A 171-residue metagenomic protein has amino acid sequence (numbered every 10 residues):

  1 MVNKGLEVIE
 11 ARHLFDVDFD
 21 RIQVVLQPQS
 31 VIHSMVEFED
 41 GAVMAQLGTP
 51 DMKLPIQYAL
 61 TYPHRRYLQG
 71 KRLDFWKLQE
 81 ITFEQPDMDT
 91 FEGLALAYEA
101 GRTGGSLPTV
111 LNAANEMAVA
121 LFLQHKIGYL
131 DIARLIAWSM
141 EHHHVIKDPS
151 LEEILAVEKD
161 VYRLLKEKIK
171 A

Functional and structural regions predicted by a protein language model:
M1-A171: Catalytic, metal-anchored helix/loop core of enzyme active sites in primary metabolism
